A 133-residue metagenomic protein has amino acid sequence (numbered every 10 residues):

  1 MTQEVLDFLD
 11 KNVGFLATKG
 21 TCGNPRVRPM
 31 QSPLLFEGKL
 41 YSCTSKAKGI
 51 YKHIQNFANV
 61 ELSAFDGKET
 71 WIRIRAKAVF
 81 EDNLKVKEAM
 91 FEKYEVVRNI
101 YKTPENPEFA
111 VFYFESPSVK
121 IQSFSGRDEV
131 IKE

Functional and structural regions predicted by a protein language model:
M1-Q3, T44-A47, E95-V97: Charged, amphipathic alpha-helical segments
D7-T21, V60-A64: A short, Trp-centered hydrophobic/proline-enriched beta-strand micro-motif
F8-L9, I54, M90, F114: A generic structural signal for nonpolar/aromatic side chains embedded in well-ordered alpha-helices
V13, K39, N59, K77 (+1 more regions): Structural motif
V13-S42: N-terminal leader/targeting helix
R26-R28, T70-I74: Short beta-strand segments
P33-E69: A short mixed-secondary-structure module that forms the rim of ligand-binding clefts
R73-E133: Charged, gly/pro-rich active-site loop segments
